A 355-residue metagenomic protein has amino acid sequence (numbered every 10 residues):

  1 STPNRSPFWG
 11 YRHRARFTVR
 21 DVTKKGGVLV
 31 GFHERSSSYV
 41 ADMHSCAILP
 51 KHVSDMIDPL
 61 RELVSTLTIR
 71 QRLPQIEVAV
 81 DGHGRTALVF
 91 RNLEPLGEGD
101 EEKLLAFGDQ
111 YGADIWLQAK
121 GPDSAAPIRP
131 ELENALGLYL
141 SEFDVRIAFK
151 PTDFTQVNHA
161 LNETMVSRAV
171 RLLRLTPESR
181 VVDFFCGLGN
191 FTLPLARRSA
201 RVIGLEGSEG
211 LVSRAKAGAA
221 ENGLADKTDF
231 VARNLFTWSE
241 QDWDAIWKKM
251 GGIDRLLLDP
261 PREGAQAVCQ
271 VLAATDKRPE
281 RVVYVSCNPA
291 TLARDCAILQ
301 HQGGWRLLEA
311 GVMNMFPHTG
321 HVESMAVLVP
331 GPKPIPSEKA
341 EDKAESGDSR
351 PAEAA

Functional and structural regions predicted by a protein language model:
S1-L73: Extended interfacial segments that mediate partner engagement and assembly in macromolecular machines
W9-H13, G82-G84, G320-H321: A short, glycine/Asx- and small/polar-enriched loop/turn that sits immediately N-terminal to a beta-strand
T18-R20, R91-L93, V329-G331: Solvent-exposed residues in well-ordered beta-strands and their adjoining turns, especially edge/terminal strands
V22-V28, G84-R85, P334-P336: Short, solvent-exposed loop/turn segments that connect beta-strands within catalytic domains and beta-strand-rich
S38-H44, R85-L88, F149: Short small-residue beta-strand/loop micro-motif enriched in glycine and branched aliphatics
C46, V89-E98: A short interface-forming secondary-structure element
I76-D81: Short edge beta-strands and adjacent turn/loop segments
P95-A355: Rossmann-like S-adenosyl-L-methionine
